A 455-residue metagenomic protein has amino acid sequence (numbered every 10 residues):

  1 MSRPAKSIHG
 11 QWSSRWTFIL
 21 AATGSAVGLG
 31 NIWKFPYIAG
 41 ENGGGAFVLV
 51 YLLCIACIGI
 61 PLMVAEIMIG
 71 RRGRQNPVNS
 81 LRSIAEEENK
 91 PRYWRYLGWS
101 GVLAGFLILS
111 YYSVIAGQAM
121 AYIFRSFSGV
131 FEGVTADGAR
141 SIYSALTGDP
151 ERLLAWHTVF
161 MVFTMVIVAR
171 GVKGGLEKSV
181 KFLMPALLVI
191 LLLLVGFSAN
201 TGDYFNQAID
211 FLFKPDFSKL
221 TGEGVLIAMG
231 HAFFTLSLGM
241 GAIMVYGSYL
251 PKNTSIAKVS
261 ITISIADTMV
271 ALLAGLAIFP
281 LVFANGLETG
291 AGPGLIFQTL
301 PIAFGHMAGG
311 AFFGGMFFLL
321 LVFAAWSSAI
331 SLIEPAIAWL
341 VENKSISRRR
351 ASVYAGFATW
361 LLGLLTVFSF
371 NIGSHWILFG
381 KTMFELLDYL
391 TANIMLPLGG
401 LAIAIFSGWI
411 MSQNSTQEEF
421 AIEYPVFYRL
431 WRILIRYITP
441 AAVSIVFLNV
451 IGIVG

Functional and structural regions predicted by a protein language model:
M1-W33, L62-I67, R71-W99, P251-S255 (+1 more regions): Membrane-interface "cap" regions at the ends of multi-pass membrane proteins
S2-A5, A116-G148, Y249-N253, K258 (+6 more regions): Helix-loop-helix connectors at the membrane interface of multi-pass transporters/channels
S2-I8, W12, E177, K181-W326 (+1 more regions): Membrane-embedded translocation segments of transport machinery
K6-H9, I38-N42, R72-S100, S113-K173 (+5 more regions): Inter-helical loop and helix-membrane interface segments of multi-pass membrane transporters/permeases
S13, L20-G30, G105, L109 (+6 more regions): Hydrophobic, membrane-embedded alpha-helices of multi-pass small-molecule transporters
T17-C54, G241-G247, K258-I261, I265-A266 (+1 more regions): Transmembrane helix-boundary motif of multi-pass solute transporters/channels
T17-I19, S25, L154-A155, A266-L272 (+4 more regions): Loop-to-transmembrane helix boundary motifs in multi-pass membrane proteins
Y96-V102, I346-G356, D388-I445: C-terminal membrane-solvent junction of multi-pass transporters and transport-like membrane proteins
